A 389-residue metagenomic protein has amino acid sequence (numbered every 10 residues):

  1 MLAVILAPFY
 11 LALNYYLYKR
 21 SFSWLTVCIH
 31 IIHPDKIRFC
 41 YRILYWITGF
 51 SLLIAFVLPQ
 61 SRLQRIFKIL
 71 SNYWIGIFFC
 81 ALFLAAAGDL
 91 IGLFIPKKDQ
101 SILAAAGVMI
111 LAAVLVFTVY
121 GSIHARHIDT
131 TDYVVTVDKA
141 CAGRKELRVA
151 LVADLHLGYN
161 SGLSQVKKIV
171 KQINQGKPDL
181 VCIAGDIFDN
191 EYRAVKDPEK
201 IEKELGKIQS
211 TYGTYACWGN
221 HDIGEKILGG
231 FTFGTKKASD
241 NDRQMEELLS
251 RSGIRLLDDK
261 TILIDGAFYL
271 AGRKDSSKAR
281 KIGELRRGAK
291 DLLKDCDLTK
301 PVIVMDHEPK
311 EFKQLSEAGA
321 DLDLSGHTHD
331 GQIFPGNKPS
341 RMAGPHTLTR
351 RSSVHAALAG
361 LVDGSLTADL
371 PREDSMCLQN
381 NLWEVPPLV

Functional and structural regions predicted by a protein language model:
M1-R126: Non-catalytic terminal accessory segments
R65-I69, P96-V108, T131-A140, Q165-K177: Alpha-helical membrane-embedding segments and immediately adjacent membrane-interface amphipathic helices
V114-A140, G158-S164, K168: Hydrophobic alpha-helical transmembrane segments in integral membrane proteins
A140-V389: Soluble catalytic domains of enzymes that build or remodel membrane lipids, polysaccharides, and related
